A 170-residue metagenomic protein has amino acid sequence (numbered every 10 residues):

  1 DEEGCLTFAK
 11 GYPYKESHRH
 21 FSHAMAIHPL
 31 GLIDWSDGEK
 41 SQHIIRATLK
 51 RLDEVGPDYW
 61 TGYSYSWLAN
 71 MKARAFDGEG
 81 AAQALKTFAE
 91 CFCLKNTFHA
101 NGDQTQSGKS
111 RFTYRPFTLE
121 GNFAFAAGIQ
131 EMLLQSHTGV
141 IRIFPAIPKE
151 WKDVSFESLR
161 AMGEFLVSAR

Functional and structural regions predicted by a protein language model:
D1-V140, W151: Active-site core of glycosidic bond-cleaving carbohydrate-active enzymes
R142-R170: Surface beta-strand/loop "capping" patches
